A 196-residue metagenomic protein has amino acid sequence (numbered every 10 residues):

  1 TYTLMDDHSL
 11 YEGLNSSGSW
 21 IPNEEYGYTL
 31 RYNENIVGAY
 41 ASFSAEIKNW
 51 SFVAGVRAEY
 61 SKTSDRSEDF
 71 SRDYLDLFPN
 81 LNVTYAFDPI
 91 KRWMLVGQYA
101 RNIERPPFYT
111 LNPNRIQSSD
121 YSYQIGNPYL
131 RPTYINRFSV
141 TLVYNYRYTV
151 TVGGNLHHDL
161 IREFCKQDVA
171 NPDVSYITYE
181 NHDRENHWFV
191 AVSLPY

Functional and structural regions predicted by a protein language model:
T1-G38: Replace "related TpsB outer-membrane translocases also match" with "some related outer-membrane beta-barrels such as
T1-L4, A39, A54-Y60, V83 (+3 more regions): Transmembrane beta-barrel strands of outer-membrane/channel proteins
L4-E12, N49-S51, Y60-E68, D73 (+2 more regions): Gram-negative outer-membrane beta-barrel proteins
N23-N33, R131, V150-Y196: Outer membrane beta-barrel strand-and-loop segments of large Gram-negative receptors, especially TonB-dependent
T29-N35, D69-D76, S118-D120, P128-Y134 (+1 more regions): Replace "Gram-negative outer membrane beta-barrel proteins" with "bacterial and organellar outer membrane beta-barrel
E34-F70, Y74-T84: Surface-exposed extracellular loop regions of Gram-negative outer-membrane beta-barrel proteins
F43-I47, V83-F87, R101, V140-Y144 (+1 more regions): Residue-level signature of outer-membrane beta-barrel architecture
K62, I90-R137, V152-V174: Surface-exposed extracellular loop regions of Gram-negative outer-membrane beta-barrel proteins, predominantly
